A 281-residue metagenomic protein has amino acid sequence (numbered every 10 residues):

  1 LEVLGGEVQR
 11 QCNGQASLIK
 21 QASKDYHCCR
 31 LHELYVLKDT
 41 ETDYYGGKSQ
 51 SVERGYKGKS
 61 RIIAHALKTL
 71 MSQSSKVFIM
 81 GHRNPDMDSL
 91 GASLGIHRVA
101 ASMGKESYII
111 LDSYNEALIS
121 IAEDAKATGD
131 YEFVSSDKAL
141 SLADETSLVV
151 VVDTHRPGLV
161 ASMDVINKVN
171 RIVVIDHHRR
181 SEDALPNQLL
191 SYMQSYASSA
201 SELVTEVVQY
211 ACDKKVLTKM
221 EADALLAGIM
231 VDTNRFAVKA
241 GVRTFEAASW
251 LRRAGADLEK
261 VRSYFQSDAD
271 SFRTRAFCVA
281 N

Functional and structural regions predicted by a protein language model:
L1-K38: Regulatory and interdomain segments flanking nucleotide-handling catalytic cores in signaling/defense enzymes
G6, H82-R83, S113, V152-H155 (+5 more regions): Fold-independent oxyanion-binding glycine-rich loops and adjacent beta-strand/coil segments at enzyme active sites
N13, K24, I175-A248: Short alpha-helices
L18, A22, L94-V99, V165-K168 (+1 more regions): Short, solvent-exposed amphipathic alpha-helical segments in soluble enzyme and RNA/protein-processing domains
L34-D130, D137-L148, M230-N281: Hydrophobic helix-and-loop "lid/oligomerization" segment in the mid-to-C-terminal part of catalytic domains
Y35, Y108, V150, V173-I175 (+1 more regions): Hydrophobic/aromatic beta-strand patches that form the interior of the parallel beta-sheet core in alpha/beta enzyme
G91, S120-E123, S162-D164, A184-N187 (+2 more regions): Short acidic, glycine/serine/threonine-rich loops at helix termini
T128-N187: Active-site cofactor/cluster-binding pocket
